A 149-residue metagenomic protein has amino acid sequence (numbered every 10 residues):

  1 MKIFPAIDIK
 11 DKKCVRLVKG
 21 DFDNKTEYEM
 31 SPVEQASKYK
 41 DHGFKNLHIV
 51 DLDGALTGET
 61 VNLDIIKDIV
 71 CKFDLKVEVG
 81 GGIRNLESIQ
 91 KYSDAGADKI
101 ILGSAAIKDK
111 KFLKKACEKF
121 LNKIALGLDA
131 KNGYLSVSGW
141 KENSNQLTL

Functional and structural regions predicted by a protein language model:
M1-I3: Extreme N-terminal starter segment of soluble prokaryotic enzymes
P5, L56-G80, K111-D129: Alpha-helix-loop-beta-strand connector modules within alpha/beta enzyme cores
D8, Y39, L47, V79 (+2 more regions): Conserved, mostly hydrophobic/aromatic
K12-V15, K19-D23, S93, A97-L149: Conserved anion-binding
Y28-K40, R84-Q90, E142-L149: Short, acidic/polar
Q35-V50, A95: Catalytic domains of carbohydrate-active enzymes, especially glycoside hydrolases
N46-D64, S104: Glycine-rich, proline-tolerant flexible connector loops at the mouths of alpha/beta enzymes
L52, E78-I83, L102-S104: Glycine-rich beta-strand-to-loop/alpha-helix junction loops that act as flexible
